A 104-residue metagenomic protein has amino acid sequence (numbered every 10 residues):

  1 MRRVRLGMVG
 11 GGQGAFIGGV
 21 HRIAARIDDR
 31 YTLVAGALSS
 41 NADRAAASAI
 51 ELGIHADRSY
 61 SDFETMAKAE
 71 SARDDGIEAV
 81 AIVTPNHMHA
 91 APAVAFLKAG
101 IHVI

Functional and structural regions predicted by a protein language model:
M1-I54: N-terminal Rossmann-like dinucleotide-binding module
R58-I104: Beta-loop-alpha module in the N-terminal Rossmann-like domain of NAD(P)-dependent dehydrogenases, especially those
